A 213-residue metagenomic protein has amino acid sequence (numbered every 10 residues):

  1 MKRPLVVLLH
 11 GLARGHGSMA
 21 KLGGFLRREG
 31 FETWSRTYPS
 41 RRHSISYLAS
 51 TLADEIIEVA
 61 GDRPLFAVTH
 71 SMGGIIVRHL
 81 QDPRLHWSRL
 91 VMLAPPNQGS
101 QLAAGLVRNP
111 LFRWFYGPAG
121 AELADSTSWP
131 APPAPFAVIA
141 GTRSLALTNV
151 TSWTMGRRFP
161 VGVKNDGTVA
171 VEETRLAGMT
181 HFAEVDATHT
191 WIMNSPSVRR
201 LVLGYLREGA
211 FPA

Functional and structural regions predicted by a protein language model:
R3, D82-A213: Helical cap/lid subdomain of alpha/beta-hydrolase-fold lipid enzymes that gates access to the catalytic pocket
V6-G17, K21, F25-P135, G156-R158: Serine-dependent carboxylesterase/thioesterase catalytic core of lipase-like alpha/beta-hydrolase/SGNH enzymes
